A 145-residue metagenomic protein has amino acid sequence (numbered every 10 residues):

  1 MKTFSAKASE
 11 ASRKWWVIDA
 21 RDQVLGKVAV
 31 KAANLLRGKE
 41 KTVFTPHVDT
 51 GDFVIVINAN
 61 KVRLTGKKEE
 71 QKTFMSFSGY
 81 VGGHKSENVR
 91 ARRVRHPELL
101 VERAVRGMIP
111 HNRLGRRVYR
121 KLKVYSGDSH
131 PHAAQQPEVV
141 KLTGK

Functional and structural regions predicted by a protein language model:
M1-R103, R113, S126, P131-K145: Ribosome large-subunit tunnel/peptidyl-transferase-proximal elements
V101-E102, R106, Y119: Hydrophobic, well-ordered secondary-structure segments
N112-V118: Short conserved catalytic/interaction loops centered on acidic-Pro-aromatic/His motifs
